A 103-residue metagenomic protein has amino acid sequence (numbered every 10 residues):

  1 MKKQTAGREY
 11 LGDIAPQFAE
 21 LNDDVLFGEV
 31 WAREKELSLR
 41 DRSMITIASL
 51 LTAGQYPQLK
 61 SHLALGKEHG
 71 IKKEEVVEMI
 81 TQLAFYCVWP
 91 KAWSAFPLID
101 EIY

Functional and structural regions predicted by a protein language model:
M1-R40, A64-E68, A92-Y103: Acidic, glycine/proline-rich low-complexity segments that act as flexible tails and inter-domain linkers
L21-D24, T52-L59: Short acidic alpha-helix initiation/capping motifs at coil-to-helix transition points, especially at protein N-termini
D41-L50, M79-I80: Short, structured motif recognition centered on aromatic/hydrophobic residues
L50, K73, S94-A95: Short alpha-helix boundary/capping motifs
P57-V77: Mid-chain, well-packed structural core segment of small domains
M79-L83, L98: Short acidic/histidine-centered micro-motifs embedded in hydrophobic/aromatic stretches that mark compact functional
Q82-W93: Substrate/cofactor-recognition hotspot
